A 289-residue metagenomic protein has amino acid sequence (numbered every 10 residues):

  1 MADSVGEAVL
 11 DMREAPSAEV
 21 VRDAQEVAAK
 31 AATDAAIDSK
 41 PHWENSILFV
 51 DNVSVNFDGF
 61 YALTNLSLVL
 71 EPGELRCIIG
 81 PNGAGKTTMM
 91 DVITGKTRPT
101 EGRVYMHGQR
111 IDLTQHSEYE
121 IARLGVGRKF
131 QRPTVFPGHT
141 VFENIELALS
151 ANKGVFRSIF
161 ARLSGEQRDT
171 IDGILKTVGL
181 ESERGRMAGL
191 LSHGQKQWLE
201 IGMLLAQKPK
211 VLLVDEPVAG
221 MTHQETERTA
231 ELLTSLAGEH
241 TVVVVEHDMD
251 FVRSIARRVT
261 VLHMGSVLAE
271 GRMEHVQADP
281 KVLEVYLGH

Functional and structural regions predicted by a protein language model:
A32-P41, N45, S158-E183, K210 (+1 more regions): Conserved ABC ATPase "signature" region
L48-V50, L63: Conserved structural motif at the start of ABC-family nucleotide-binding domains
I79-P81: The feature captures the beta-strand-to-loop junction immediately N-terminal to the Walker
T94: Helix-to-loop junction immediately C-terminal to a conserved catalytic motif
G102-I111, L124: Conserved ABC transporter NBD signature motif
L113-Q115, I174-Q195: Conserved ABC nucleotide-binding domain
L212-E216: Catalytic Walker B motif of ABC-type/P-loop ATPase nucleotide-binding domains
